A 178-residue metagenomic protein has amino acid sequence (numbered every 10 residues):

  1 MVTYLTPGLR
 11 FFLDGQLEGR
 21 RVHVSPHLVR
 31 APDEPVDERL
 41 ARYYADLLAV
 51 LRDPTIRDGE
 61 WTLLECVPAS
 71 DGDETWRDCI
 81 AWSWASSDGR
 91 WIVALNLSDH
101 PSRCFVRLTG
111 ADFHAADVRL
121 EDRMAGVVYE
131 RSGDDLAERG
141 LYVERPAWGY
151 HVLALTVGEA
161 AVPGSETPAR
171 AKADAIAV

Functional and structural regions predicted by a protein language model:
V2-P7, F11-F12, Q16-V178: Carbohydrate-interacting/catalytic domains
